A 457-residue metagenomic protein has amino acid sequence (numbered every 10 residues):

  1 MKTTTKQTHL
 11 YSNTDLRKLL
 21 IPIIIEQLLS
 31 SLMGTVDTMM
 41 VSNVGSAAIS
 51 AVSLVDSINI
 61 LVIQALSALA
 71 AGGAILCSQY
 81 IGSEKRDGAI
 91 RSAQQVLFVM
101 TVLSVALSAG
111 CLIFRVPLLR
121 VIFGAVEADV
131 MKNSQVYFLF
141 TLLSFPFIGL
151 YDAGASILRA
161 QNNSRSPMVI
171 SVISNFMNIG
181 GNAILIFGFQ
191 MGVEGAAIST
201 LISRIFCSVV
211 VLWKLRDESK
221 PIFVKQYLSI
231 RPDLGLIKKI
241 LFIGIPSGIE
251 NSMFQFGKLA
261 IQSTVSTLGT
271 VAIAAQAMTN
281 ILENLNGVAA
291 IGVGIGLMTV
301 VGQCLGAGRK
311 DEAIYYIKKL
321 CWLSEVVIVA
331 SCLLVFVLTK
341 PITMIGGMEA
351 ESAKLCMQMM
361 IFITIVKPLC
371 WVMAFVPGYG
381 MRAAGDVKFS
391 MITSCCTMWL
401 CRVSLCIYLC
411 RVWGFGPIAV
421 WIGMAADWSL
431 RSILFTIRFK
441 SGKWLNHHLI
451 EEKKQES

Functional and structural regions predicted by a protein language model:
M1-I23, C77-S144, G188-I245, V301-K367 (+1 more regions): Short alpha-helical transmembrane segments in multi-pass integral membrane proteins
T8-M39, N43-V44, I60-G72, L76 (+5 more regions): N-terminal transmembrane alpha-helices
K18-D37, F140, S174, S203-C207 (+3 more regions): Transmembrane helical elements of multi-pass membrane transporters/channels
I23, Q27, T38-M39, I75 (+16 more regions): Transmembrane alpha-helix boundary and packing residues in multipass membrane permease domains and related
L28, L32-S50, L119-A128, I184-M191 (+4 more regions): Helix-terminus/linker motif at the lipid-water interface of multi-pass membrane proteins
S46-S57, S134, F138, A197 (+4 more regions): Small-residue hotspots at the loop-to-helix junctions and early N-terminal turns of transmembrane alpha-helices
I49-A109, I148-P167, I273-T339, W371-C395: Small-residue-rich hydrophobic transmembrane alpha-helices
A70, F140-R159, P167-N175, A196-V211 (+5 more regions): Short runs within selected transmembrane alpha-helices of multi-pass transporters and secretion channels
